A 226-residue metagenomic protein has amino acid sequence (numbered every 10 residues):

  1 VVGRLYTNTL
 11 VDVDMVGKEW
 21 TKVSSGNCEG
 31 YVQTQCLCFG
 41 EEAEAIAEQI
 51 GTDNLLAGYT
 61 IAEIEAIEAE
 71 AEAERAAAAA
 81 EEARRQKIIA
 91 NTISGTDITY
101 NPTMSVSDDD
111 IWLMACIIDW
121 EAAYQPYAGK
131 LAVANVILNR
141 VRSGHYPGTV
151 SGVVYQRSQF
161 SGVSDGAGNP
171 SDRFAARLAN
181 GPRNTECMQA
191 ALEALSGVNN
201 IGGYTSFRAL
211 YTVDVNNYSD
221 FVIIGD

Functional and structural regions predicted by a protein language model:
V2-L37: SH3/SH3-like beta-barrel superfamily modules
R4-L5, G26, C36-C38, E44-A47 (+2 more regions): Surface-exposed beta-strand edges and their flanking turn/coil or helix-capping segments
Y6, Q86-K87, S105-D110: Short hydrophobic/aromatic-rich motifs at helix boundaries and adjacent loops
T9, K22, E48-Q49, N54 (+3 more regions): General N-terminal targeting signals
W20, Q33, A43, D165 (+1 more regions): Polar low-complexity intrinsically disordered regions enriched in Ser/Thr and small residues
S24-T96: Boundary regions of SH3-family modules and the immediately adjacent low-complexity/disordered segments in eukaryotic
G95-D226: Bacterial extracytoplasmic/cell-wall-associated proteins, especially those involved in peptidoglycan
